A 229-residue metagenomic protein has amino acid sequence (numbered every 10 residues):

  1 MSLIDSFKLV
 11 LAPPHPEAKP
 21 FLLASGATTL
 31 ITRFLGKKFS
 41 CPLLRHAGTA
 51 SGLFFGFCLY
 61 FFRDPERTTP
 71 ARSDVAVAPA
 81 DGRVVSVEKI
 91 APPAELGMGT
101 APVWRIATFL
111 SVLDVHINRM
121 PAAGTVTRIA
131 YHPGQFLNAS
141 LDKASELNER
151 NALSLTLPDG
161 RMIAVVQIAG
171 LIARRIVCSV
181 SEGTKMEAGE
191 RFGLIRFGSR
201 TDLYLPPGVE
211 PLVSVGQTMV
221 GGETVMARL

Functional and structural regions predicted by a protein language model:
M1-L229: Short amphipathic, positively biased membrane-proximal segments that drive organelle/inner-membrane targeting
